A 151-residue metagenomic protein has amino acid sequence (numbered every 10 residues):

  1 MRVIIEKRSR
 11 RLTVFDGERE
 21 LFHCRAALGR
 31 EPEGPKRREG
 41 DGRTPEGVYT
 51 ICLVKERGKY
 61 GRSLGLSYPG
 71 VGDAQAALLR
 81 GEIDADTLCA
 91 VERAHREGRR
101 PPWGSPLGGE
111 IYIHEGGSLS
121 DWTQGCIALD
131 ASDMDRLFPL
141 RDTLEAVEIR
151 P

Functional and structural regions predicted by a protein language model:
M1, L28-L53, A131-S132: N-terminal post-signal-peptidase region of extra-cytosolic proteins
M1-G29, G34, P151: Intrinsically disordered, low-complexity, Pro/Ser/Thr/Asn/Gly/Ala-rich spacer/linker segments adjacent to signal
R2, H23-R25, V48, E110 (+1 more regions): Well-ordered beta-strand positions in beta-sheet-rich domains
I4, T13, T50, S63-G65: Short, conserved beta-strand segments within well-ordered enzyme catalytic domains that often line or immediately flank
K7-S9, R37, E46, K59: Short beta-strand-initiation
T13-V14, E33-K36, K59-R62, W122: Short, solvent-exposed loop/turn elements at domain surfaces
G17, E56-R57: Short, conserved beta-turn/loop elements at beta-strand boundaries and strand-helix junctions
R57-P151: Exported/periplasmic cell-wall-interacting domains
